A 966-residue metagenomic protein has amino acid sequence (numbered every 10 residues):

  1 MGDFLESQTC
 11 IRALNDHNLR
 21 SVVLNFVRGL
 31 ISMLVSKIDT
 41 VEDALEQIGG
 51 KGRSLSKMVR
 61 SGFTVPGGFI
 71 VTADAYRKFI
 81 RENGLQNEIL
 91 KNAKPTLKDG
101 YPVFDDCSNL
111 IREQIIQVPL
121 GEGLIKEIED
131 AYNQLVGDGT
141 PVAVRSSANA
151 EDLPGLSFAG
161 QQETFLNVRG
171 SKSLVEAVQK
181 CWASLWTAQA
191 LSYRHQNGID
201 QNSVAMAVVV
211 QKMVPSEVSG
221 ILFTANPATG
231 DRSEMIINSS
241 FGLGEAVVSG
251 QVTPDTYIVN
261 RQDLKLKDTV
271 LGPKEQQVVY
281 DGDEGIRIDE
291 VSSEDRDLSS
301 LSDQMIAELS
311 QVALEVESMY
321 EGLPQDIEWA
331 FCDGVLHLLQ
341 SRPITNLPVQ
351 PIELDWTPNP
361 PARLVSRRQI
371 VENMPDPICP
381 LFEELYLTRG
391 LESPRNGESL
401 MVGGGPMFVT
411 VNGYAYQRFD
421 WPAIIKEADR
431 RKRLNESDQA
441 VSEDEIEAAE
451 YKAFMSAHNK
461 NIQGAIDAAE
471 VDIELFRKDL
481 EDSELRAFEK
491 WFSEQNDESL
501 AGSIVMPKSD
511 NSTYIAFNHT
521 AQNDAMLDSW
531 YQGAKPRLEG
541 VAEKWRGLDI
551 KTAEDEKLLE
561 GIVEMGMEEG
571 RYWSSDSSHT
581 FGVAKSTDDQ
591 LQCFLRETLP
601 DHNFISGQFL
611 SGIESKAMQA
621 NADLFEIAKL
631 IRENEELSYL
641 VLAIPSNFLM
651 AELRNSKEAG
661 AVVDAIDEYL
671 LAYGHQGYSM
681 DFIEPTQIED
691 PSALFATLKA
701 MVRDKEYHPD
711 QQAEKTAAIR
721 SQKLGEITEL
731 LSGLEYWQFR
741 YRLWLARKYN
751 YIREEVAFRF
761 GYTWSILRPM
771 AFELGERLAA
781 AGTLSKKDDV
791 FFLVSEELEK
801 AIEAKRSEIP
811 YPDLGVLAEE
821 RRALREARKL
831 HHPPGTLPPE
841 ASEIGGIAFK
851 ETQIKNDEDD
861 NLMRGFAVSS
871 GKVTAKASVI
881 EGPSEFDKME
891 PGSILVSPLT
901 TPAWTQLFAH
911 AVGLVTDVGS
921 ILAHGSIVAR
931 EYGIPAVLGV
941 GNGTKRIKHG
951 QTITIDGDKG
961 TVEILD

Functional and structural regions predicted by a protein language model:
F26-V209, V218, R296-D297, L301-Q304 (+2 more regions): N-terminal beta-alpha lobe that positions the nucleotide/phosphoryl donor in ATP/NTP-coupled carboxylate activation
Q47-Y76, A143-S173, M213-D255, D326-T345 (+2 more regions): Conserved phosphate/anionic-ligand binding catalytic regions in large, soluble enzymes, centered on
V71-N87, G322-I352, A781-E820: Terminal amphipathic helices with adjacent charged low-complexity linkers/tails
N83-Q86, L309, E321, D333-V349 (+4 more regions): Acidic, glycine-rich flexible loop/linker segments
A159-S192, S216-D283, L339-L387, P394 (+2 more regions): Extended active-site and interfacial segments that coordinate phosphate-rich ligands in large catalytic machineries
V349-N750, I766: N-terminal, non-catalytic alpha-helical interaction modules of very large eukaryotic scaffold proteins
N359-A362, S366-I378, A620, D690 (+3 more regions): Protease-associated
L745-T836: Extended, domain-scale alpha-helical bundle/helix-rich regions
